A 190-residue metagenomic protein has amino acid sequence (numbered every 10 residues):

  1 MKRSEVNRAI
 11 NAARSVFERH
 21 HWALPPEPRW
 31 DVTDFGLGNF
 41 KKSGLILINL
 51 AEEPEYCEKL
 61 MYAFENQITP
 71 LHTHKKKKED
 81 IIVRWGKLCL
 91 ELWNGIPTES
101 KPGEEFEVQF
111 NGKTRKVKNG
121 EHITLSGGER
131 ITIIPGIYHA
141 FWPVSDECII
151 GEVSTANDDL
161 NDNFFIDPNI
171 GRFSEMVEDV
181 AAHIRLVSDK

Functional and structural regions predicted by a protein language model:
M1-Y56, E105-R115, M176-K190: A short, N-terminal "cap"/entry segment at the start of jelly-roll beta-barrel domains of the cupin/DSBH fold
I48-C57, Q67-E79, T98-P102: A short beta-loop-beta micro-motif enriched in histidine and acidic residues
N49, L60, D80, R130 (+1 more regions): Short, surface-exposed charged micro-motifs
C57, K77, N119-G120, G127: Short, solvent-exposed loop/turn positions at domain surfaces that link secondary-structure elements or cap domain
F64, G120-S145: Conserved metal-binding segment of the jelly-roll/cupin
E65, K76-T98, N111: Glycine- and acidic-residue-biased ligand/ion/polar-headgroup-sensing regions
P70-H72, I81, L90-E91, T132-I133 (+2 more regions): Short beta-strand His + acidic residue motifs that chelate non-heme Fe in jelly-roll/DSBH and cupin folds
I96-K118, A140-K190: Double-stranded beta-helix
